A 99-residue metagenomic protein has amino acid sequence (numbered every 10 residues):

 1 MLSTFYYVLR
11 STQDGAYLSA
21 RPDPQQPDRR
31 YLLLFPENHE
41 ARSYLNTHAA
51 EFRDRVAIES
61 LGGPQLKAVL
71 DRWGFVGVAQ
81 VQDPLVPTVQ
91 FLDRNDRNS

Functional and structural regions predicted by a protein language model:
M1-S99: Conserved NAD+-utilizing ADP-ribose enzyme module
